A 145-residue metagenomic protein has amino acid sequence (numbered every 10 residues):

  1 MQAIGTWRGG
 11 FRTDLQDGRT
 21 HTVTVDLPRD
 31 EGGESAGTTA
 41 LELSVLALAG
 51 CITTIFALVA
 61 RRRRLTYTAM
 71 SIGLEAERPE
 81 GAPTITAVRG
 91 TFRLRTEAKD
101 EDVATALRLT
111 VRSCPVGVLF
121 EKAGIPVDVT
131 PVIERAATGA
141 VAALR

Functional and structural regions predicted by a protein language model:
M1-L46, T54-R145: Extended beta-strand/beta-hairpin segments
